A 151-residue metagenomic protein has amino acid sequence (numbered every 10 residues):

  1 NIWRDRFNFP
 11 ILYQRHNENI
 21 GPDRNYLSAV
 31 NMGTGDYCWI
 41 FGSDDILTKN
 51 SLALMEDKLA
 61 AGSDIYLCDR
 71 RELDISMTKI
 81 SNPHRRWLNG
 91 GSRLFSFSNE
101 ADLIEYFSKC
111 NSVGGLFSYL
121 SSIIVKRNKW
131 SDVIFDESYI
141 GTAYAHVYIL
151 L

Functional and structural regions predicted by a protein language model:
N1-L151: Nucleotide-sugar donor-binding/catalytic module of glycosyltransferases that assemble extracellular/cell-envelope
